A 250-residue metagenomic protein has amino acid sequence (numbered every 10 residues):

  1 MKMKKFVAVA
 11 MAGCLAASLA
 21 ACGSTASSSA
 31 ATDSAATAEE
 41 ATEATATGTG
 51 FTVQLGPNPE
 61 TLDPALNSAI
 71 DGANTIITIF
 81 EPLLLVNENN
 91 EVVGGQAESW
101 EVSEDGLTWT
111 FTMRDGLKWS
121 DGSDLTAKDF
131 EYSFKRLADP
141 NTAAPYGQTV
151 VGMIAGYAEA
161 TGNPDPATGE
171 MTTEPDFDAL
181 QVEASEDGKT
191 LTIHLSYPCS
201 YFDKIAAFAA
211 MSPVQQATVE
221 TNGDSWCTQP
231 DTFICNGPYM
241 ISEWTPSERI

Functional and structural regions predicted by a protein language model:
M3-S24: Sec-dependent N-terminal signal peptides of Gram-positive bacterial secreted proteins and lipoproteins
C22-S34: Bacterial lipoprotein signal-peptidase II cleavage site
A35-T52: Immediate post-signal peptide segment of exported/extracytoplasmic ligand-binding proteins
T47-P57, T108-F111, F130-S133, L191-I193 (+2 more regions): Short, well-ordered beta-strand elements
Q54-E104, I234-C235: N-terminal lobe/hinge region of extracytoplasmic solute-binding protein
E98-T149, T192: Aromatic- and charge-enriched surface segment that lines or borders ligand/interaction sites
E131, P145-A217: Surface-exposed binding/hinge segments that line and control ligand-binding clefts or catalytic entry sites
F177, L195-I250: Gly/Pro-rich hinge or "lid" segments in bacterial periplasmic/extracellular proteins
